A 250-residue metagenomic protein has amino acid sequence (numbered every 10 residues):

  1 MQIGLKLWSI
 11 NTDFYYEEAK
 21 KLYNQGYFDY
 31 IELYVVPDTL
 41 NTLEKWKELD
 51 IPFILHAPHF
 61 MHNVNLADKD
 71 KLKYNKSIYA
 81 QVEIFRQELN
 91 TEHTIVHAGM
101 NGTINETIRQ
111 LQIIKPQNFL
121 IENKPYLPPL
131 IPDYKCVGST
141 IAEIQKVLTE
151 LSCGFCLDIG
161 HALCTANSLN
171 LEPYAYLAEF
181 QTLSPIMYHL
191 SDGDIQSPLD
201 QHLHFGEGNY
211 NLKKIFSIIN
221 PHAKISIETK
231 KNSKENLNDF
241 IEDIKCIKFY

Functional and structural regions predicted by a protein language model:
M1-L5, T12-N24, L72-T91, E150-G154 (+1 more regions): Histidine-acidic metal/acid-base catalytic patches
M1-Q81: N-terminal pre-domain/capping segments
Q2-L7, D29-L33, F53-A57, T94-V96 (+4 more regions): Hydrophobic faces of well-ordered beta-strands that scaffold small-molecule active sites in alpha/beta enzyme cores
K6-I10, Y34-V36, P58-F60, G99-N101 (+4 more regions): Active-site beta-loop-alpha junctions enriched in small/polar residues
P37-P52, E106-I113, I141-T149, L171-S184 (+1 more regions): Short amphipathic alpha-helices and their capping/turn segments at secondary-structure boundaries
V64-G154, C164, D239: Active-site acidic/histidine proton-transfer and metal-coordination neighborhood in alpha/beta enzyme cores
